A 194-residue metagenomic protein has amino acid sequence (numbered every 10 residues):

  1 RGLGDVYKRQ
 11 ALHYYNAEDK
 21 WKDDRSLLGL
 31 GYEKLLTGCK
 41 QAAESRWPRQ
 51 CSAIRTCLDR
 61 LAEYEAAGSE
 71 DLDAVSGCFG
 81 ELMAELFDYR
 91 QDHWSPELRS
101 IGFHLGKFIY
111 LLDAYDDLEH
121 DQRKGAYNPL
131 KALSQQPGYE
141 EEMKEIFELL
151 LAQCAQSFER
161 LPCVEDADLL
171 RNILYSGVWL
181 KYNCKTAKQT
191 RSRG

Functional and structural regions predicted by a protein language model:
R1, G29-C78, P96-R99, D121-L161: Divalent-cation-assisted or electrostatically stabilized phosphate/pyrophosphate-binding catalytic cores
G2-Y7: Short, small-residue-biased leader/transition segments that mark boundaries at the very start of proteins
K8-A11, G106, E148, A152: Generic structural signal for well-ordered, non-transmembrane alpha-helical segments in soluble/cytosolic regions
D19, D23-D24: Intrinsically disordered, low-complexity regulatory segments in eukaryotic proteins
A67-L112: A mid-sequence, solvent-exposed acidic-amphipathic segment
P137-G194: Catalytic cores of phosphodiester-bond-cleaving enzymes
